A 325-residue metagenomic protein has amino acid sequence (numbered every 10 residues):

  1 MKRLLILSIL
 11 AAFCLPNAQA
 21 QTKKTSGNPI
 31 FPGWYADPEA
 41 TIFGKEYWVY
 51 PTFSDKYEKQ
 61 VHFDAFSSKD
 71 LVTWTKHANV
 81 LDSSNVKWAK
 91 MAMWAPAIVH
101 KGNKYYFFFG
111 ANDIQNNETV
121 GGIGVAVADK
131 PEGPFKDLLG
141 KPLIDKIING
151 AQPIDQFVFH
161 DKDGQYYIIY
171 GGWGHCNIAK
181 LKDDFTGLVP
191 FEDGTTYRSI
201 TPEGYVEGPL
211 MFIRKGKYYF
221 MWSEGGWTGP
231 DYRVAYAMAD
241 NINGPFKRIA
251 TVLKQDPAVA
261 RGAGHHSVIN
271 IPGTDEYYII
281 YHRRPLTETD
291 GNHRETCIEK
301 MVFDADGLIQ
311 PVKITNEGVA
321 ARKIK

Functional and structural regions predicted by a protein language model:
M1-T22: Bacterial Sec-dependent N-terminal signal peptides
A20-K325: Carbohydrate-active catalytic/glycan-binding domains of CAZyme proteins, especially the secreted or lumenal ectodomains
